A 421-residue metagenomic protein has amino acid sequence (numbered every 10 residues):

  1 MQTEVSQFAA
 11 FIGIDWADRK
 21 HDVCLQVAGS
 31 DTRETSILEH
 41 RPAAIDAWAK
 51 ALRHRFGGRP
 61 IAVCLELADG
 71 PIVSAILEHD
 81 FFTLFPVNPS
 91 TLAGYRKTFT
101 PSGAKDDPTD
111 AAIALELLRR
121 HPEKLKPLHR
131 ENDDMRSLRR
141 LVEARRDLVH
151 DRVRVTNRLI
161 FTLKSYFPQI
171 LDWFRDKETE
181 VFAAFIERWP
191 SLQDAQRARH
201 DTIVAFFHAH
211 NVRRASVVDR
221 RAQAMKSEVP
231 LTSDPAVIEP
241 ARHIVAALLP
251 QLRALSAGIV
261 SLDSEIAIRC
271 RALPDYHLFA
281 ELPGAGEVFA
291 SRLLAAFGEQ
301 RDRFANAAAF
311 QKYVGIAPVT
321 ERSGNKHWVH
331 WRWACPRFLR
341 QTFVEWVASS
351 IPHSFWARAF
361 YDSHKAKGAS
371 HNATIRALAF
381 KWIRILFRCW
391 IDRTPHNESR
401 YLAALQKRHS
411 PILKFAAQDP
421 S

Functional and structural regions predicted by a protein language model:
M1-S421: A detector of single, family-specific signature residues that are central to catalytic or substrate-handling motifs
